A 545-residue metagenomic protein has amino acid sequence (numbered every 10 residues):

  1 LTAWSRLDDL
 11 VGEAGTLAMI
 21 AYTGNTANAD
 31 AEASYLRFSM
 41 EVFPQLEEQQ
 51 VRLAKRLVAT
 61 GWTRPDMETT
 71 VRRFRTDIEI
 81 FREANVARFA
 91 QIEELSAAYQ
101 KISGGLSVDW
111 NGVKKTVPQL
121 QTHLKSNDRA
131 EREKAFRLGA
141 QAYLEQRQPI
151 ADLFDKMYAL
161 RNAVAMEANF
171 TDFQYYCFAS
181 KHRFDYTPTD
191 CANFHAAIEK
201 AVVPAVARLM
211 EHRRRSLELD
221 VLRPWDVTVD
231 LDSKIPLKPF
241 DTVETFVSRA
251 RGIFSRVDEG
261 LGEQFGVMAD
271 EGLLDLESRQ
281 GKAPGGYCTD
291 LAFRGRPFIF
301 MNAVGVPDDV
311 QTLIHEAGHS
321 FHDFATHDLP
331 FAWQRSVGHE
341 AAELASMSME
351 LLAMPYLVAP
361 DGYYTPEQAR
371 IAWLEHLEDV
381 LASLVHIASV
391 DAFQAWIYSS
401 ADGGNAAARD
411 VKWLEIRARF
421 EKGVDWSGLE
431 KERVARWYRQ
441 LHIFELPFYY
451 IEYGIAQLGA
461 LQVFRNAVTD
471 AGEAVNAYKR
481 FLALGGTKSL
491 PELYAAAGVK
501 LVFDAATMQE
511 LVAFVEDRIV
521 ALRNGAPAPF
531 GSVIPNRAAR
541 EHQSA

Functional and structural regions predicted by a protein language model:
L1-P239, R249, N524-G531, A545: A well-structured
T70-R75, H182-D185, W225, E277 (+8 more regions): C-terminal, non-catalytic "cap/extension" segments appended to globular domains
K115-A130, D232-I314, G318-D323: Active-site-adjacent "gating/activation" loops or surface patches in catalytic cores
A165-Y176, E211-D226, E263-A269, L329-R335 (+2 more regions): Short, glycine/acidic-rich hinge or "gate" loops at secondary-structure transitions that mediate conformational
T187-D190, F194, I198, T242 (+10 more regions): Secondary-structure capping and boundary motifs in well-ordered enzyme cores
M210, G338-M354, V358-G362, L374: Conserved catalytic alpha/beta cores of large enzymes that bind or transform nucleotide phosphates and polynucleotides
R213-D232, V267-S278, G338-A341, A372-L377 (+4 more regions): A glycine-rich phosphate-binding loop feature that marks nucleotide/adenosyl-phosphate handling sites
G318-A332, L352: Catalytic Zn2+-binding segment of zinc metalloproteases
